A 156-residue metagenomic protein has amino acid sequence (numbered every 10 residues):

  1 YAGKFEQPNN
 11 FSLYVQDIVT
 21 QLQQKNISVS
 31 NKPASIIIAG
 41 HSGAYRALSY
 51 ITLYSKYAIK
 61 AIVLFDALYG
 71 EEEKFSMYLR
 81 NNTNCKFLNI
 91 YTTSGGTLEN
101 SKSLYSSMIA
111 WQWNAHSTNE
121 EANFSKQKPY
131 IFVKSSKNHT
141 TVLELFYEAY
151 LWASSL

Functional and structural regions predicted by a protein language model:
A2-N31: Alpha/beta-hydrolase active-site loop
F5-L13, S42, L98, T140-E144: Soluble non-cytosolic domains of exported or imported proteins
V29-S42, I62: Alpha/beta-hydrolase fold nucleophile elbow
A44-S55: Short glycine-enriched nucleophile-adjacent loop and the immediately C-terminal alpha-helix near the catalytic center
L48-Y50, Y69-R80, S117-N119: Alpha-helical scaffolding within the catalytic cores of extracellular/periplasmic polymer-degrading hydrolases
Y57, Y78-N84: Short, conserved loop/helix-junction motifs that constitute active-site signature segments in enzyme catalytic cores
I62-E71, Y91-G96: Active-site nucleophile loop of the alpha/beta-hydrolase fold
I90-L156: C-terminal catalytic histidine-bearing segment of alpha/beta-hydrolase fold enzymes
